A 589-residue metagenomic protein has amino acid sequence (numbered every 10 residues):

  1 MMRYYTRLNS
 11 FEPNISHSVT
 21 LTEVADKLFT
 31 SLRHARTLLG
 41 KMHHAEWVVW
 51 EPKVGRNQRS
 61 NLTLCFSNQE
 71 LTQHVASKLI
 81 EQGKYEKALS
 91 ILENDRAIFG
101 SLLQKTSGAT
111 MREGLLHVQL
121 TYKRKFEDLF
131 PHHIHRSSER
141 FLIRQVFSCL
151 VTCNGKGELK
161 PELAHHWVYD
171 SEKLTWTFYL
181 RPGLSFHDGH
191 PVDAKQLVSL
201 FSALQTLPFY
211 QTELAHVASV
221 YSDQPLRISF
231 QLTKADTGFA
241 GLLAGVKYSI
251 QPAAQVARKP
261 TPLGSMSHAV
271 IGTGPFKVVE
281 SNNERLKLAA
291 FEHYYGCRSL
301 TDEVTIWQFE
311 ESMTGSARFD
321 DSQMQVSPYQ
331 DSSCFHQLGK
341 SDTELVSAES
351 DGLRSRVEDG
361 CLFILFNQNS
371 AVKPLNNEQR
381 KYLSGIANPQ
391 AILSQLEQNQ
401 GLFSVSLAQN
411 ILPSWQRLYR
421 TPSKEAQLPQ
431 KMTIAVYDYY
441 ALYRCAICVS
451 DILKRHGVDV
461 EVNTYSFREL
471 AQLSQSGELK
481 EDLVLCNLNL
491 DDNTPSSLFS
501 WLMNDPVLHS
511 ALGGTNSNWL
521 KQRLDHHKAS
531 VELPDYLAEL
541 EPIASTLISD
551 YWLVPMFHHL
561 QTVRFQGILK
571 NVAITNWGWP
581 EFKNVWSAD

Functional and structural regions predicted by a protein language model:
P13-H17, L38, H135, L142 (+1 more regions): Aromatic- and charge-enriched surface segment that lines or borders ligand/interaction sites
N14-T22, L28-H34, E46, W50-P52 (+1 more regions): Ligand/substrate-recognition segments at binding pockets and active sites
H43, K53, Y382, I386-R420 (+2 more regions): Detector for C-terminal structural segments
E113-E127, H165, L174-F178, I228-F230 (+5 more regions): Short, well-ordered beta-strand elements
R140-H166, V246-T273, A348, Q368-L375 (+3 more regions): Short, solvent-exposed loop/beta-turn-alpha elements that line the ligand-binding surface or hinge of extracytoplasmic
T212-P260, P275, E280, R285: Surface-exposed binding/hinge segments that line and control ligand-binding clefts or catalytic entry sites
A289-E292, S355-Y382, I386, Q395: A bilobed periplasmic-binding-protein/Venus flytrap-type ligand-binding module shared by bacterial periplasmic
H293-V346: Ligand-site clamp/hinge motif
